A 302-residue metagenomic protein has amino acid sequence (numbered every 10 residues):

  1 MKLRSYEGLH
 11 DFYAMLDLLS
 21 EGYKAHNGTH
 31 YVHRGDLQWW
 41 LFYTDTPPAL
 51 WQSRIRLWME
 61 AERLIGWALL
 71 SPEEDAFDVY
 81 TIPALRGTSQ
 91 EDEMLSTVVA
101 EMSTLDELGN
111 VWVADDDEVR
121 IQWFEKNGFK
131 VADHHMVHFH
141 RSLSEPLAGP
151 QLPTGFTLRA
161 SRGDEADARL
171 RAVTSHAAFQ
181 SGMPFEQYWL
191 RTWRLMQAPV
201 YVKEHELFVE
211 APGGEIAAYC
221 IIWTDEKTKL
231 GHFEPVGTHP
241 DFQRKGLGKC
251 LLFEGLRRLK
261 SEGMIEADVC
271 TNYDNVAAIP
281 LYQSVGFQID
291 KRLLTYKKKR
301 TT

Functional and structural regions predicted by a protein language model:
M1-D17, H26, T157-R171: A short beta-loop-alpha structural element at the N-terminal edge of CoA-dependent acyl/N-acetyltransferase catalytic
R4-L9, Y13, S20-M102, P212 (+2 more regions): Conserved donor-binding loop and adjoining core beta-sheet/short helix segment in diverse acyl/aminoacyl transferases
D36-L37, A148-G231: Flexible, substrate/cofactor-facing loop regions flanked by secondary structure within enzyme catalytic domains
G66, A132-H135, A217-A218, G248 (+1 more regions): A structural microfeature
S71-F156, L294-K298: Acyl-donor-binding surface of acyltransferase catalytic domains
G87-A100, T238-P240, R244-S261, I279-S284: Conserved acetyl-CoA-binding loop-helix of GNAT-fold acetyltransferases
G109-W112, F233, A267-T271: Conserved hydrophobic beta-strand within the GNAT/NAT acetyltransferase core sheet that lines the active-site cleft
V137-R162, I265, C270-V276, G286-T302: C-terminal "cap" of GNAT-fold acetyltransferases
